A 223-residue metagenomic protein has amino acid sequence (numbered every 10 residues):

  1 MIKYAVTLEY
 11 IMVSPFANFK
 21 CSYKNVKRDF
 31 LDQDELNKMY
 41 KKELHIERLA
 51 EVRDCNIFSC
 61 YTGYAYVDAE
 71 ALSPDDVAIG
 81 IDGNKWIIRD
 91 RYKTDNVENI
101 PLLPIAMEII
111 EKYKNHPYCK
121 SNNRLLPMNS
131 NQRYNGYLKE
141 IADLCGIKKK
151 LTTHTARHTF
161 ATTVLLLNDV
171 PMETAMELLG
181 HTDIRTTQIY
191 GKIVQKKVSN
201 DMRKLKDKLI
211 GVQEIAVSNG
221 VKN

Functional and structural regions predicted by a protein language model:
M1-Y4, F19, L102: Non-catalytic DNA-binding core/recognition domains of DNA-processing enzymes
T7, I11-Y66, N168: Basic, Lys/Arg- and aromatic-enriched nucleic-acid-binding interface segment
N25, Y92-E111, C119-E140: C-terminal catalytic core of Y-nucleophile DNA break-rejoin enzymes
D29-L31, E35, A71-E111: Conserved tyrosine-mediated DNA breakage-rejoining catalytic core shared by Y-recombinases
E51-V52, M128-Q132, K148-N168: Short basic/aromatic active-site micro-motif
I57, Y61, V67, R157-T182 (+1 more regions): C-terminal catalytic core of tyrosine-transesterase DNA break-rejoin enzymes
R91-D95, N131, L179-K204: Catalytic-site neighborhood detector that most strongly recognizes the C-terminal catalytic loop/helix of tyrosine
P117-K120, L205-N223: C-terminal secondary-structure termini that scaffold catalytic or DNA-interacting sites
